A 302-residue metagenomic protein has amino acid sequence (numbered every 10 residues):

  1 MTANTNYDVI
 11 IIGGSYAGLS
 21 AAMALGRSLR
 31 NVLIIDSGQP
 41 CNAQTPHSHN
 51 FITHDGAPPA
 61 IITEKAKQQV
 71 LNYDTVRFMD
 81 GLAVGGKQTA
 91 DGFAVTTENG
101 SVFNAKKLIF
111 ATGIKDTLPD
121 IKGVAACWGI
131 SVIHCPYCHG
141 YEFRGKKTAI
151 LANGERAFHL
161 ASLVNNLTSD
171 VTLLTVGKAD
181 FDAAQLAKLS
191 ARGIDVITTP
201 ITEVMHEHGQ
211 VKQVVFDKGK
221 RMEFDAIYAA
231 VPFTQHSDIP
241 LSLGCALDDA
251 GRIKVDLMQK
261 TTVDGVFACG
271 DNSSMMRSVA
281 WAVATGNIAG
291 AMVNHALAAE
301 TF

Functional and structural regions predicted by a protein language model:
M1-V9, R77-K146, I253-L257: FAD-binding core/adjacent interface of flavoenzyme oxidoreductases
Y7-E64, E155-A179: Beta1-alpha1 glycine-rich phosphate/pyrophosphate-binding loop at the start of Rossmann-like nucleotide-binding domains
G13, A111-G113, L118-D120, L151 (+4 more regions): Short, well-ordered coil/turn residues at beta-beta hairpins and beta-strand->alpha-helix junctions within
A43, L118-P119, F224, S237 (+1 more regions): Glycine/Thr-rich phosphate-binding loops of Rossmann-like dinucleotide-binding domains
E64, V70-A90, A94-T96, V102-F103 (+2 more regions): A Rossmann-like FAD-binding core segment of flavoenzymes
A126-E142, V231-A280, I288-A291, H295: FAD-site-proximal beta/loop scaffold in flavoenzymes
H134-L151, A157-A161, N165-T168: Rossmann-fold dinucleotide-binding core
